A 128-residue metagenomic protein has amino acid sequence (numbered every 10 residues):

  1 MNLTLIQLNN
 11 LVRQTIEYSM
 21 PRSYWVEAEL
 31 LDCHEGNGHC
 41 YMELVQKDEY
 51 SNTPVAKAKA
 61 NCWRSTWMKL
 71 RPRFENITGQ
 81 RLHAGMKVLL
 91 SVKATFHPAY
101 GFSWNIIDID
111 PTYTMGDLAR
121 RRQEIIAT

Functional and structural regions predicted by a protein language model:
M1-T128: Acidic, two-metal ion nucleic-acid-processing modules in DNA metabolism proteins
